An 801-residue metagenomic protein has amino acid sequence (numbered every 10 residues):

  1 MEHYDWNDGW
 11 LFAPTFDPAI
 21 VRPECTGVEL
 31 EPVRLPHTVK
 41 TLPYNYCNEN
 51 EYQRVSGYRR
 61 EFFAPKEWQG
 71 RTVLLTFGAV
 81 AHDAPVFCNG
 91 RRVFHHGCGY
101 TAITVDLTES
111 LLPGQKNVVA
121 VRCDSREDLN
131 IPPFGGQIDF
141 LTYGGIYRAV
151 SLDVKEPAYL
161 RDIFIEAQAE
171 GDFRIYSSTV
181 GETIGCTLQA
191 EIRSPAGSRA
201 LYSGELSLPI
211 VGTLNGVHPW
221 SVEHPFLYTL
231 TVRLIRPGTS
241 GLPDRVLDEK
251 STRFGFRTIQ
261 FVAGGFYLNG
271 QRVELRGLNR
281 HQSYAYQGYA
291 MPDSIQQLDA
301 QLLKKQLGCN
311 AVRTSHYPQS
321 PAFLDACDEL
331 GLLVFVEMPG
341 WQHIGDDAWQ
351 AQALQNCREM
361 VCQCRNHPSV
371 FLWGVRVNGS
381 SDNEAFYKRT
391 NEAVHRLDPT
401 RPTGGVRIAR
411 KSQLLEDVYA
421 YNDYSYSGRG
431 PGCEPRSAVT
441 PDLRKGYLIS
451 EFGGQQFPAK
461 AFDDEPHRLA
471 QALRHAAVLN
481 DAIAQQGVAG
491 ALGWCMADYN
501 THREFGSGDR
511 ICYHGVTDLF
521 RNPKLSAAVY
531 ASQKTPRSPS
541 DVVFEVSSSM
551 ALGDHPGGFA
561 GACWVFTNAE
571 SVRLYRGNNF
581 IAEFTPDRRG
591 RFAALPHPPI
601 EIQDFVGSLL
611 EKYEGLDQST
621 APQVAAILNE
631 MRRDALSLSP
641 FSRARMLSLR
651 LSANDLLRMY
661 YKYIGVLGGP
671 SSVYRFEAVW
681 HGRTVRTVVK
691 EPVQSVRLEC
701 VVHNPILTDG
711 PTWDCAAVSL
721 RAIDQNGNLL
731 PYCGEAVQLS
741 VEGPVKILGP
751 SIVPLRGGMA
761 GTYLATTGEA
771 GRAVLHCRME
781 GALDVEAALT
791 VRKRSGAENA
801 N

Functional and structural regions predicted by a protein language model:
M1-P43, R122, A472-L479, R521 (+4 more regions): Accessory carbohydrate-binding/adhesion or oligomerization-edge regions at the termini of glycan-active proteins
H3-F16, T38, E49, Q53-L160 (+5 more regions): Accessory beta-strand-rich segments of carbohydrate-active enzymes
H37-A64, W68-F77, A81-C88, F94-G97 (+6 more regions): Active-site-adjacent substrate/metal-binding segments within catalytic domains of carbohydrate-active enzymes
V86-C88, D172-L206, G561-E583, Y674-A678 (+2 more regions): Beta-strand-rich binding/interaction modules
L112-K116, S178-Q260: Extended acidic/polar, glycine-enriched regions that form or flank non-catalytic beta-rich accessory modules
R174, L302, A311-A528, Q533 (+3 more regions): Substrate-binding/catalytic cleft of secreted carbohydrate-active enzymes, primarily glycoside hydrolases
I175-S177, V232-L234, C563-T567, D714-P731 (+1 more regions): Beta-strand-rich structural segments
I483-I706, I723-Q725, C733-G734: Carbohydrate-binding surfaces of carbohydrate-active enzymes
